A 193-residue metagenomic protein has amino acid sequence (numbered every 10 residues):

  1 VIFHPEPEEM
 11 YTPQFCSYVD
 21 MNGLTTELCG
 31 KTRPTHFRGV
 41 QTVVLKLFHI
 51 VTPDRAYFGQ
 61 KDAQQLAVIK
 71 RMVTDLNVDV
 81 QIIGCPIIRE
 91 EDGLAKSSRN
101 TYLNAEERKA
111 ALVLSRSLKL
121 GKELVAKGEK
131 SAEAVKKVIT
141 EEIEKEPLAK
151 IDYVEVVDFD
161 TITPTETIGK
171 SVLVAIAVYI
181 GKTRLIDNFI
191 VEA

Functional and structural regions predicted by a protein language model:
V1-L148, V157, T161: Nucleotidyltransferase catalytic core that binds NTPs
V138-A193: Phosphate/ribose-recognition catalytic cores of enzymes acting on nucleotide-derived substrates
